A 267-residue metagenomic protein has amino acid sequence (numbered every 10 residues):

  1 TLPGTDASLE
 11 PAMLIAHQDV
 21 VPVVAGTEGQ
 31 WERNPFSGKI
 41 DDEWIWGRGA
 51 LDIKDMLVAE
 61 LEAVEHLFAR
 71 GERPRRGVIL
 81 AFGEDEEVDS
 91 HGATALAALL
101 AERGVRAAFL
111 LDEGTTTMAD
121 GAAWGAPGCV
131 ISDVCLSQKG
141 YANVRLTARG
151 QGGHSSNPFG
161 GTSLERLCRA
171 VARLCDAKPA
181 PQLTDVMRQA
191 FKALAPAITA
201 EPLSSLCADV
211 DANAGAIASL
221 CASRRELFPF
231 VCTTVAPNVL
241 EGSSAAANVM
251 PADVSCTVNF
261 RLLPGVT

Functional and structural regions predicted by a protein language model:
T1-A50, L57, L67-R76: Acidic/His- and Gly-rich active-site-bordering loop/insert found across diverse amide/peptide-bond hydrolases
A16-Q18, D42, E84, E113-T115 (+2 more regions): Fold-independent oxyanion-binding glycine-rich loops and adjacent beta-strand/coil segments at enzyme active sites
W44-I45, L51-D133: Acidic/histidine-rich catalytic neighborhood of metal-dependent amide-processing enzymes
E62-A69, R169-A172, F260: Short glycine/serine- and small hydrophobic-enriched flexible loop segments
L100-R103, A108, T116-C129, V134-N143 (+3 more regions): Acidic-enriched catalytic cores of C-N bond-cleaving enzymes acting on peptides and small amides
A246-V258, L262: Glycine-rich, aromatic-lined ligand/substrate-binding cores of catalytic and carbohydrate-binding domains
